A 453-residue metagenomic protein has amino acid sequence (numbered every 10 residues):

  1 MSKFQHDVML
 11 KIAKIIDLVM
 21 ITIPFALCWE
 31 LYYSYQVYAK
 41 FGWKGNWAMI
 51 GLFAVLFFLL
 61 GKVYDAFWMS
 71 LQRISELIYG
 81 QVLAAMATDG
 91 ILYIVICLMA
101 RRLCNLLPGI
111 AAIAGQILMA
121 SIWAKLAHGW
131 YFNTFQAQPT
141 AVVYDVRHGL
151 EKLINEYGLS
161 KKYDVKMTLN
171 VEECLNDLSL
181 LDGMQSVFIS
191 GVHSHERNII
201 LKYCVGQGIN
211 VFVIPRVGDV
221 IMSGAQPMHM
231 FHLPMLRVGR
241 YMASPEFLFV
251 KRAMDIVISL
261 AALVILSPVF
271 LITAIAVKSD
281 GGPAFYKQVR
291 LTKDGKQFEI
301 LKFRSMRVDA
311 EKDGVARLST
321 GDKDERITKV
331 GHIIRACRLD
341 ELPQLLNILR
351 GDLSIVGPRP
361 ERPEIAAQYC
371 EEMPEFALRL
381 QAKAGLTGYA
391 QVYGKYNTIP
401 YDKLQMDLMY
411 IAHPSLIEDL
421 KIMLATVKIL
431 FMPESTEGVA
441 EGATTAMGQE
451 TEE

Functional and structural regions predicted by a protein language model:
M1-F132: Signature of alpha-helical transmembrane segments in polytopic membrane proteins
M1-P24, L126-V264, E437-E453: N-terminal hydrophobic signal-anchor/signal peptide
Q81-A85, A137-K152, P283-M306: Membrane-cytosol interface motif
A124-A137, A274-F285: Aromatic-capped interface at the extracytoplasmic side of an N-terminal signal-anchor transmembrane helix
G218-D219, Y286-R326, L386-Q405: Short, glycine-rich, amphipathic interfacial segments at transmembrane boundaries or analogous
F247-A310, N347, L416, I422-E453: A hydrophobic, helix-centered structural microdomain
T320-K383, I422-L430: A short, structured surface patch at a secondary-structure boundary
E375-E453: C-terminal terminal-structure detector
